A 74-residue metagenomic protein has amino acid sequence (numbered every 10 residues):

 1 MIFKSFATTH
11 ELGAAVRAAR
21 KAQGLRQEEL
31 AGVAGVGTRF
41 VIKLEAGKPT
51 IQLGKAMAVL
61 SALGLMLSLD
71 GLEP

Functional and structural regions predicted by a protein language model:
M1, T50, S68-P74: Short, charged recognition helix plus adjacent turn of helix-turn-helix-like nucleic-acid-binding domains
M1-E11: A detector for short, charged/polar N-terminal pre-domain segments
S5-F6, R17, E45-A46: A generic secondary-structure micro-motif detector that highlights 1-2 residue hydrophobic/ambivalent hotspots embedded
A14-E29, V33, A58: Short basic helix-loop element that most often maps to the first helix and adjoining turn of HTH DNA-binding modules
G35-P49: Recognition helix of helix-turn-helix/homeodomain-like DNA-binding domains that insert into the DNA major groove
G54-D70: DNA major-groove recognition helix of helix-turn-helix/homeodomain DNA-binding modules
